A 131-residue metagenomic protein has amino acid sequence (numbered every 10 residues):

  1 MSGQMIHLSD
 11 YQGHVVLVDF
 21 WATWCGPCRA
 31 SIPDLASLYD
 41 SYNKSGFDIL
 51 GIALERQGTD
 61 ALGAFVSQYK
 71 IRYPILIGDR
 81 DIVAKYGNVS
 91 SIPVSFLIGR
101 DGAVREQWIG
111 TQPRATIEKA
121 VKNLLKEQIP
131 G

Functional and structural regions predicted by a protein language model:
M1-V16, Y39-Y42, Y86: A short beta-strand-turn-helix
I6, Y11, F20-W21, F65 (+1 more regions): Conserved hydrophobic/aromatic "anchor" residues that stabilize well-ordered secondary structure elements
Q12, F20-S37: Conserved redox-active cysteine motifs that mediate thiol-disulfide chemistry, especially di-cysteine Cys-X(1-2)-Cys
H14-V16, D48, P74, V94: Structural signature of beta-strand start/N-cap positions in the alpha/beta core of ABC transporter nucleotide-binding
L17-D19, G51-A53, F96-L97: Hydrophobic beta-strand core positions in alpha/beta domains
R29-Y69, G78-K85: Structural microenvironment flanking redox-active thiols in thiol-disulfide oxidoreductases
A64-R72, I77-K122: Thiol/disulfide oxidoreductase modules built on the thioredoxin-like
E127-G131: Non-globular targeting/processing and membrane-anchoring segments
